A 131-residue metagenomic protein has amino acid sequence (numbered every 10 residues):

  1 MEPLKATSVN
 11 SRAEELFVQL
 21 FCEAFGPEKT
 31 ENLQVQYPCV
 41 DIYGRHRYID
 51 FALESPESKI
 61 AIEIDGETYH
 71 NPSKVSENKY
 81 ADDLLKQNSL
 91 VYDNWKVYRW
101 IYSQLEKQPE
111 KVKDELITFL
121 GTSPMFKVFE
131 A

Functional and structural regions predicted by a protein language model:
M1-T30, K127-A131: Solvent-exposed, charged helical/coil patches that constitute nucleic-acid or partner-interaction surfaces
V9, N88-A131: Basic, glycine-rich
N10, E14-V18, D83, P109 (+1 more regions): A structural signal for well-ordered alpha-helical scaffolds and beta->alpha junctions
E31-A61: Active-site metal-binding core of divalent-cation-utilizing nuclease and nuclease-like domains
Y37-C39, G66-T68, Q104: Short, flexible loop/turn elements at secondary-structure junctions
Y48-I49, V75-N78, K113-E115: Short, glycine/charged-enriched secondary-structure capping and boundary segments
A52-A81: Short beta-strand-loop-alpha-helix junction that forms the active-site gateway of nucleic-acid-processing nucleases
E77-D93: Conserved short loop/helix modules at catalytic or binding sites in compact beta-alpha or helix-hairpin-helix contexts
